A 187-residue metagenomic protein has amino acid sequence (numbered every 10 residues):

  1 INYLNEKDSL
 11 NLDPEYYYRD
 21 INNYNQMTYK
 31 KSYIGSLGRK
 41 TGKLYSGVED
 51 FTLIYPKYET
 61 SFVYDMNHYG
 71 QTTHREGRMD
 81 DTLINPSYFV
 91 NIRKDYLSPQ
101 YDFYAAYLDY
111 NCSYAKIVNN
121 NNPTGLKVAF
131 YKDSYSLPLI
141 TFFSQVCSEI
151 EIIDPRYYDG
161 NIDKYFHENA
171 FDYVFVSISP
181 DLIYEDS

Functional and structural regions predicted by a protein language model:
I1-S187: Extracellular glycan-modifying ectodomains
